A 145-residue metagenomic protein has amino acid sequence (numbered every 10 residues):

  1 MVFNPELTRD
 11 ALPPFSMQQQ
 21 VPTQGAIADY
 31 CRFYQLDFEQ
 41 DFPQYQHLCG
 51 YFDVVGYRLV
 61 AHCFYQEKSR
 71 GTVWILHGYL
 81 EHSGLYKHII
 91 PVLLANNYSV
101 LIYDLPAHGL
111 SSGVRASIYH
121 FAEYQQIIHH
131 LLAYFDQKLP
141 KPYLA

Functional and structural regions predicted by a protein language model:
M1-D53, L59-F64: An N-terminal hydrophobic leader/cap segment in hydrolases
R58, Y65-T72, Y98, K141: Proline/glycine-enriched tight loop/beta-turn segments at coil->beta junctions that connect or precede beta-strands
R58-C63, I75, S83, K87-P91 (+1 more regions): A structural preference for long, well-packed, hydrophobic secondary-structure segments
R70, G78-E81: Active-site glycine-rich loops that stabilize anionic/oxyanionic intermediates across multiple enzyme folds
I75-G78, I102: Structural cue for short, hydrophobic secondary-structure segments
L80-S83, G109-L139: Catalytic nucleophile-loop/oxyanion-hole region of alpha/beta-hydrolase and closely related hydrolase-like folds
I90-G113: Conserved alpha/beta-hydrolase
L144-A145: Short beta-strand immediately N-terminal to the catalytic nucleophile in serine-hydrolase-like folds
